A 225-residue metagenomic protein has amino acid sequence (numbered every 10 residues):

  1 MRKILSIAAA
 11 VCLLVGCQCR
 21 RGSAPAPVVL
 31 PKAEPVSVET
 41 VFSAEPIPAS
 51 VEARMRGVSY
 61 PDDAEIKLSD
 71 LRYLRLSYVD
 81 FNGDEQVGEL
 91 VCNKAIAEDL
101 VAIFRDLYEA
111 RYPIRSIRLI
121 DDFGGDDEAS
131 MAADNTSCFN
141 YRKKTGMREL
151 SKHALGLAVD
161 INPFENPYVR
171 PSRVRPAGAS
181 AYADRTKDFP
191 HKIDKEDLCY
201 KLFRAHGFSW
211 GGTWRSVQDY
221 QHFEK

Functional and structural regions predicted by a protein language model:
R2-A10: Sec-dependent signal peptide recognition, specifically the positively charged N-region followed immediately by
L13-L14: Hydrophobic core
C17-C19: N-terminal Sec signal peptide cleavage junction
P25-D84: N-terminal module-boundary/linker segments of secreted carbohydrate-active enzymes
V36, K143-L150, L155-K225: Catalytic cores and adjacent binding grooves of peptidoglycan-active enzymes
I66-M131: Active-site acidic/histidine clusters and adjacent loop/turn architecture that either coordinate catalytic ions
V79, D99-P113, R142, F164-P167 (+1 more regions): Structured segments of extracytoplasmic/periplasmic soluble domains in secreted or envelope-associated proteins
R118-L155, N166-Y168: Active-site-adjacent loop/helix surface patches within enzyme catalytic domains that shape the substrate-binding cleft
